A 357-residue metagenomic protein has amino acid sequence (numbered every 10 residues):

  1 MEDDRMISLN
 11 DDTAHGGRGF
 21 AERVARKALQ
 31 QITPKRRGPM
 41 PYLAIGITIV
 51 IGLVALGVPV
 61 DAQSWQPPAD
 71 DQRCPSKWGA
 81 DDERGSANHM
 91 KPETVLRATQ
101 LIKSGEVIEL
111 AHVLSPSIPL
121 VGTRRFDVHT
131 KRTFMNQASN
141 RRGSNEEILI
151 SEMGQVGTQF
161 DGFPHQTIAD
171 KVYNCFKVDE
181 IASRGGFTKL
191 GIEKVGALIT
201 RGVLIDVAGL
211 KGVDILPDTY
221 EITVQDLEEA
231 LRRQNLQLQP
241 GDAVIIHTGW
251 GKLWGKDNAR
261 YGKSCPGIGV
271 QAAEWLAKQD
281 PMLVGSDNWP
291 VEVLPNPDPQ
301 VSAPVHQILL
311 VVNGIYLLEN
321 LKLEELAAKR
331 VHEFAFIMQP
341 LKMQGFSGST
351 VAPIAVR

Functional and structural regions predicted by a protein language model:
M1-Y42: N-terminal secretory signal peptides that target proteins for export/translocation
S8, A25, I32-T33, V60-R357: Active-/binding-site microenvironments in catalytic and ligand-binding cores
D12, V58-P59: N-terminal export/targeting leaders of redox proteins
P41, G46, I148-S151: Hydrophobic alpha-helical segments and their boundary regions
A44-A55: Bacterial N-terminal signal peptides
